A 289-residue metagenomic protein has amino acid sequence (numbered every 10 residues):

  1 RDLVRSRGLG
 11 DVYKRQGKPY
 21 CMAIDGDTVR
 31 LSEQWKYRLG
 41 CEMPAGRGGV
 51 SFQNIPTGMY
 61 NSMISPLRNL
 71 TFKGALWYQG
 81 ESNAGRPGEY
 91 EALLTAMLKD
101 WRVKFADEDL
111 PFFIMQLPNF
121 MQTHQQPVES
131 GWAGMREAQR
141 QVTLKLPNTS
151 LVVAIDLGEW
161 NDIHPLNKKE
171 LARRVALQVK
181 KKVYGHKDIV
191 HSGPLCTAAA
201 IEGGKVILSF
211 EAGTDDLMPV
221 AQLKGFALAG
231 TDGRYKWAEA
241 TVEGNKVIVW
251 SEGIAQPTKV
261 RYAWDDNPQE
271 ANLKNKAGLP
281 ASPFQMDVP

Functional and structural regions predicted by a protein language model:
D2-Y13: Single conserved hydrophobic/aromatic residue that forms the stacking wall/gate of nucleotide- or nucleobase-binding
D11-S51: Exposed low-complexity, polar/acidic, P/S/T/G-rich flexible segments that act as propeptides, protease-susceptible
V50-Q53, Y78-E91, T123-V128: The substrate-binding groove and active-site-proximal loops of carbohydrate-active enzymes, especially glycoside
Q53-P66, A92-D100, S130-Q141: Alpha-helical scaffolding within the catalytic cores of extracellular/periplasmic polymer-degrading hydrolases
L70-G74, D107-F113, L144-L151: Loop/turn elements at helix/coil->beta-strand transitions in domains of secreted/extracellular proteins
L117-L157: Substrate-gating cap/lid alpha-helix
L166, E170, L177, K181-Q222: Surface beta-strand/loop "capping" patches
A212-P289: C-terminal beta-sandwich/jelly-roll accessory domains of carbohydrate-active enzymes
